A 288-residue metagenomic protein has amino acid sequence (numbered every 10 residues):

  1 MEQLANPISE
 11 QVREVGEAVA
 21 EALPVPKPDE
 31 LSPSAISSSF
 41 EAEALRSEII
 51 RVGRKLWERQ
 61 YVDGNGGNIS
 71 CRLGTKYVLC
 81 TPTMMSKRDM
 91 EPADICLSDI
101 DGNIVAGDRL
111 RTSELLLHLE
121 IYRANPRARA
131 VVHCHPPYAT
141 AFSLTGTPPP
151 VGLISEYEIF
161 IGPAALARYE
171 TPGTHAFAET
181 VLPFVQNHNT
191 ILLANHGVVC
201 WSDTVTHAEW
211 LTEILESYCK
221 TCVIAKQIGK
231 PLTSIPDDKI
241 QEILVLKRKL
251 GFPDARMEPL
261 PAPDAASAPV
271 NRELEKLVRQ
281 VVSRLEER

Functional and structural regions predicted by a protein language model:
E2-R288: Glycine-rich flexible loops
